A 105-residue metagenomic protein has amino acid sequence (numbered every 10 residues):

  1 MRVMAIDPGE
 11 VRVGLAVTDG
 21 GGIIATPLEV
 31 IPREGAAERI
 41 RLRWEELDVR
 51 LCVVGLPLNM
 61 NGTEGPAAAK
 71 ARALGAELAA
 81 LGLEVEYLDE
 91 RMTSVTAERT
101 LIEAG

Functional and structural regions predicted by a protein language model:
M1-I6, E10-G105: Phosphate- and other anionic-substrate recognition elements at nucleic-acid/protein interfaces
